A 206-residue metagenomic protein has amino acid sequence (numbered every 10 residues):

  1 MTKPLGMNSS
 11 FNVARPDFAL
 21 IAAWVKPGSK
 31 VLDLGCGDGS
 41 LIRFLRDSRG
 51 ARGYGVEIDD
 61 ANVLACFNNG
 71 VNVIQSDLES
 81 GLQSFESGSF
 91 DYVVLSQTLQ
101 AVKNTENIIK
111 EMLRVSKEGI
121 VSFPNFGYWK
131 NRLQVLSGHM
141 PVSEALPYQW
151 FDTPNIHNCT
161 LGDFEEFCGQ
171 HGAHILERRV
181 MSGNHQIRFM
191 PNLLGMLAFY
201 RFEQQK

Functional and structural regions predicted by a protein language model:
T2-A14: Class I SAM-dependent methyltransferase Rossmann-like catalytic core, especially the SAM/SAH-binding loop
N12-G28: Conserved alpha-helix/loop element of class I SAM-dependent methyltransferases that forms part of the SAM/SAH-binding
G35-G37: Class I SAM-dependent methyltransferase "Motif I" SAM/SAH-binding loop
G39-R43: Glycine-rich SAM-binding Motif I of class I
F44-G81: Class I SAM-dependent methyltransferase SAM/SAH-binding core
G81-S87: Short conserved loop adjoining the S-adenosyl-L-methionine
Y92-K103: A short SAM/SAH-binding and catalytic strip from SAM-dependent methyltransferases
E106-E111, E118-K206: S-adenosyl-L-methionine-dependent methyltransferase catalytic module, highlighting the catalytic core
